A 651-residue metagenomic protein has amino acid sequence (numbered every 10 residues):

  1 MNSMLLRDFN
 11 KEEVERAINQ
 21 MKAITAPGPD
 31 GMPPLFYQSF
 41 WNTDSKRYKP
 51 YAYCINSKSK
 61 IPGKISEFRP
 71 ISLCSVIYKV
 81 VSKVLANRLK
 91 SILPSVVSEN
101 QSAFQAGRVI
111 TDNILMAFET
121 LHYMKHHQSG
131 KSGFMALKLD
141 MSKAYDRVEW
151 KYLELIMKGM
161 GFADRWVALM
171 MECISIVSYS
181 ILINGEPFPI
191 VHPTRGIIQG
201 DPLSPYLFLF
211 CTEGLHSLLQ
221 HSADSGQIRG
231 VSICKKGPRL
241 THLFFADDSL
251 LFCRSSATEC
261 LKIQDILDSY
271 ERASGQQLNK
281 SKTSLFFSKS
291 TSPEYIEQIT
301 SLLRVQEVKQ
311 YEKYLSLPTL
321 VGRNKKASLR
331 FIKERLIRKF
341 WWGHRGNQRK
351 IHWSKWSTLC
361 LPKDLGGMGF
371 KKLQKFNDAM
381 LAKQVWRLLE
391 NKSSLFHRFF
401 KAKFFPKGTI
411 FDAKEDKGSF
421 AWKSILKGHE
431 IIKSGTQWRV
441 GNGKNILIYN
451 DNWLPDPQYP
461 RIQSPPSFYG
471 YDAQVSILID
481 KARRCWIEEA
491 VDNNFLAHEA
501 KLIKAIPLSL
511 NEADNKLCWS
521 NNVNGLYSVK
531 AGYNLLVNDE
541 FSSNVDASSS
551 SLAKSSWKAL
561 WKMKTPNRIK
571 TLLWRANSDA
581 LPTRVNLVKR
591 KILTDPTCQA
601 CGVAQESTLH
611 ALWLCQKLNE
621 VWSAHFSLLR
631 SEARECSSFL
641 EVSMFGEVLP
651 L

Functional and structural regions predicted by a protein language model:
M1-M116, T120-L651: A helix-boundary/hinge signal
